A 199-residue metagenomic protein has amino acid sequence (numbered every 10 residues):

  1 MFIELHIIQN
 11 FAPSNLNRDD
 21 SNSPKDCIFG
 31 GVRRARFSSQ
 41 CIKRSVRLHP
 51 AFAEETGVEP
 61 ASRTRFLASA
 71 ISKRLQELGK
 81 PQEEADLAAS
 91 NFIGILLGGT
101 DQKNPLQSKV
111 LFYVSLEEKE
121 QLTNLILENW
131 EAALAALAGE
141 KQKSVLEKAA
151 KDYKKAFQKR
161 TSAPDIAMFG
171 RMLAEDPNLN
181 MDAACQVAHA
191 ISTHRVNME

Functional and structural regions predicted by a protein language model:
M1-K80: An N-terminal structural lobe/cap that precedes and organizes the functional/catalytic core across diverse proteins
G30-V32, E55-E199: RAMP-family (Cas7-like) RNA-binding scaffold and associated basic/acidic loop-rich RNA-contact surfaces
